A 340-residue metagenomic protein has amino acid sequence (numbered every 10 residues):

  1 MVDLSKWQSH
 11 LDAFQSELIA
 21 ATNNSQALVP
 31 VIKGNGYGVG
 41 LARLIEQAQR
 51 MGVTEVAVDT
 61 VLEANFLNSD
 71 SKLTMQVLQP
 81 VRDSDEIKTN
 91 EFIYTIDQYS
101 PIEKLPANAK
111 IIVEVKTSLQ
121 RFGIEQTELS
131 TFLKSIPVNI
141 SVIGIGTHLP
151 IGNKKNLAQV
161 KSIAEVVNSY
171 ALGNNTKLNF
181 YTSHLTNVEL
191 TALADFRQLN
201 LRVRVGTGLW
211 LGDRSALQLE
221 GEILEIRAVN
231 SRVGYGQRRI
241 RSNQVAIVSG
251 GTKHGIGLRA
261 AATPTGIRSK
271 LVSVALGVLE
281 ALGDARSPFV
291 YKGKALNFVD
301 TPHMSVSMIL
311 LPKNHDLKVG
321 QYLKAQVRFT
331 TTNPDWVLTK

Functional and structural regions predicted by a protein language model:
M1-E17: Positively charged, low-complexity intrinsically disordered leader regions
V2, K6, N24-K177: Active-site-proximal beta-alpha core segment in soluble small-molecule metabolic enzymes
D3, Q8, A158-K340: Active-site anion/phosphate-binding pocket segments in diverse small-molecule metabolic enzymes
A13, E17-A21, R50-M51: A short, Lys/Arg-enriched amphipathic alpha-helix followed by its capping loop at the start of a domain
A13, Q47, E222: Alpha-helical scaffold segments in soluble metabolic enzymes
